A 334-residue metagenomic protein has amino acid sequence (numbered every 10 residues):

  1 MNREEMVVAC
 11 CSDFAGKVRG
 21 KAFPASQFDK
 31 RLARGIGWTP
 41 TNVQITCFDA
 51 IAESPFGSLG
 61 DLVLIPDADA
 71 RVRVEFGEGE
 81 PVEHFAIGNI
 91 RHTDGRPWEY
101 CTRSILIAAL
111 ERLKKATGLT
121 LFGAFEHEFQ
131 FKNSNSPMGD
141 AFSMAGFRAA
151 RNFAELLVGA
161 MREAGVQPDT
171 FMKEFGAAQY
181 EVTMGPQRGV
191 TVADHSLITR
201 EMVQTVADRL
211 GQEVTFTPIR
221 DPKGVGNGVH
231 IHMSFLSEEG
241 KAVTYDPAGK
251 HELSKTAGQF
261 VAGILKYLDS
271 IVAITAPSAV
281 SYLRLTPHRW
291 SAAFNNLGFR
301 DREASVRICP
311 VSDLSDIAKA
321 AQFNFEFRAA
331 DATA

Functional and structural regions predicted by a protein language model:
M1-T170, V192-H195: ATP/Mg2+-dependent ligation/transfer catalytic cores
C10-K17, T191, M202-D208, Q212 (+1 more regions): C-terminal accessory/tail domains of diverse enzymes
K21, F122, A150, H195-T199 (+3 more regions): Active-site-proximal structural scaffolding
A86-H92, Y180-Q187, M233, F325: Short, hydrophobic beta-strand segments
K114-L121, G159-Q167, V192, T199-T215 (+2 more regions): Secondary-structure boundary elements
L121-N133, A164-M184, V214-I231, I271-V280: Core alpha/beta catalytic barrel or barrel-like domain that forms the active/cofactor pocket in diverse metabolic
P186-I198, D221-P222: Active-site neighborhood of thiol-dependent amide/isopeptide-bond enzymes
N227-H251: Acidic/histidine-rich catalytic neighborhood
